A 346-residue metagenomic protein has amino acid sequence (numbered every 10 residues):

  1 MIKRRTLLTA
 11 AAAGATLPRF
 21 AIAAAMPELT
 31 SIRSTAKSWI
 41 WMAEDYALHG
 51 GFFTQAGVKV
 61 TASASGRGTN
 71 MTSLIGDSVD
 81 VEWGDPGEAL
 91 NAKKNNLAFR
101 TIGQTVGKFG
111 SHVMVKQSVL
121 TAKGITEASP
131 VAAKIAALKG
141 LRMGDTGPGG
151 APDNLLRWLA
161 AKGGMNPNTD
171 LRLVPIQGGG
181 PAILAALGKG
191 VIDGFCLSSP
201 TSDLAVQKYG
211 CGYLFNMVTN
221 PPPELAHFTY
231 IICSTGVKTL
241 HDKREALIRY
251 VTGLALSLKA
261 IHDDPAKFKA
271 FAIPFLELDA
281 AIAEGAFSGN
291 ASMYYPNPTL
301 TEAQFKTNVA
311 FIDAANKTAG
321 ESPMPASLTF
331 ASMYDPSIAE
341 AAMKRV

Functional and structural regions predicted by a protein language model:
M1-I2: Secretory targeting signals
T6-A24: N-terminal export signals
A24-N168, V174-I176, D193-S199: Short, glycine-/small- and polar/acidic-enriched structural segments that line small-molecule recognition paths
Q55, L120-A128, N220-A226, S292-T301: Short, solvent-exposed loop/beta-turn-alpha elements that line the ligand-binding surface or hinge of extracytoplasmic
G107-V113, Q117-V119, C211-G212, T229-C233 (+2 more regions): Small-molecule pocket liners
G179-P274: Pocket-lining segment of extracytoplasmic ligand-binding domains
H241-G320: Secondary-structure end/capping motifs
I312-V346: Conserved C-terminal helix/tail region of periplasmic/extracytoplasmic solute-binding proteins
